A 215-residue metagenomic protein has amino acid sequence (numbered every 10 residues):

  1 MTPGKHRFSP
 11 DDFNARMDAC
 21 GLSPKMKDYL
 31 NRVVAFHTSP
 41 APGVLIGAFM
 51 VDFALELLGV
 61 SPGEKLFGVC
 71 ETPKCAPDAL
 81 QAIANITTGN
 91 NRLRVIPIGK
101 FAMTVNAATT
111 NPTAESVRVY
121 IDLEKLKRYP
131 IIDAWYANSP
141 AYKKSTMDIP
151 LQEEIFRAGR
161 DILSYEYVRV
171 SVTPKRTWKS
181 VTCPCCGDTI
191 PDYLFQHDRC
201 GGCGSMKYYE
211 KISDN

Functional and structural regions predicted by a protein language model:
M1-P40, L45-N215: Non-transmembrane, aqueous-exposed alpha-helical and coiled segments at domain scale
